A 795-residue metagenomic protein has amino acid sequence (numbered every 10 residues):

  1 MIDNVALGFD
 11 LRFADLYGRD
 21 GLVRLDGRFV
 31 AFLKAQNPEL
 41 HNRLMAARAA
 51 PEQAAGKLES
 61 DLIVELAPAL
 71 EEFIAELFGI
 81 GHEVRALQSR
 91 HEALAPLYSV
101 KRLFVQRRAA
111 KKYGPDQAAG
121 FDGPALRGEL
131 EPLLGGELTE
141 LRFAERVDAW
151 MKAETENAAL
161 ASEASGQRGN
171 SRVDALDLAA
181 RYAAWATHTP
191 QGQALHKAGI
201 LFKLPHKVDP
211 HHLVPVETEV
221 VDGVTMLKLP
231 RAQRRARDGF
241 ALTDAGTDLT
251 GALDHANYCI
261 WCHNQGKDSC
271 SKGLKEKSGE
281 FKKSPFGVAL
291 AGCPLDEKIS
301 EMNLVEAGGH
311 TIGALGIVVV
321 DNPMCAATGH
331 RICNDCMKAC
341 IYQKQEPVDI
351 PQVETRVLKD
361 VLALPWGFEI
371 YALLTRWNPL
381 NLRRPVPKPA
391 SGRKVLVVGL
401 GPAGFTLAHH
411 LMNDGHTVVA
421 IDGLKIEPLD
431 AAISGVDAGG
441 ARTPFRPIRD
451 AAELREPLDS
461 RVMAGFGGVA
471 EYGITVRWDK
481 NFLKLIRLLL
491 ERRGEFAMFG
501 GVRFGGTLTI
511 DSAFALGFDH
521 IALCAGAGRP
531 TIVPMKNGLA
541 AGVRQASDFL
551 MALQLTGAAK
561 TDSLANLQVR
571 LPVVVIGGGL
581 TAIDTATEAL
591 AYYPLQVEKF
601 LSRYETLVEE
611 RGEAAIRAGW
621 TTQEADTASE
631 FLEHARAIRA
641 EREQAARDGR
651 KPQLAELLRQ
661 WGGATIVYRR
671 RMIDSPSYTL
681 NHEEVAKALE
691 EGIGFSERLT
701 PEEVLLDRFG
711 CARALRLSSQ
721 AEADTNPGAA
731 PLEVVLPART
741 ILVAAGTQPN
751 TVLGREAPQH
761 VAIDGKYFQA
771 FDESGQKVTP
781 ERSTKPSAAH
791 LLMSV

Functional and structural regions predicted by a protein language model:
I2-P389, A438-L485, L489-R492, L523-L539 (+4 more regions): Ferredoxin-type iron-sulfur electron-transfer modules and their immediate structural context
V361-K388, G494, G506, P530-P652 (+1 more regions): Glycine-rich dinucleotide-binding loop and its adjacent helix/turn
A390-A420, L580-Y592: N-terminal Rossmann-like FAD-binding beta1-loop-alpha1 element of flavoenzymes
S391-K394, G501, V569-P572, W661 (+1 more regions): Phosphate-coordination loops involved in phosphoryl transfer and adenosine-cofactor binding
L400, A408, A738-P749, T779 (+2 more regions): C-terminal substrate/ligand-recognition segments
L424-I426, R670: Residues in the short beta-alpha loop(s) of Rossmann-like NAD(P)-binding domains
R455-F466, I474-T509, L516-A525, P594-G765: A Rossmann-like FAD-binding core segment of flavoenzymes
